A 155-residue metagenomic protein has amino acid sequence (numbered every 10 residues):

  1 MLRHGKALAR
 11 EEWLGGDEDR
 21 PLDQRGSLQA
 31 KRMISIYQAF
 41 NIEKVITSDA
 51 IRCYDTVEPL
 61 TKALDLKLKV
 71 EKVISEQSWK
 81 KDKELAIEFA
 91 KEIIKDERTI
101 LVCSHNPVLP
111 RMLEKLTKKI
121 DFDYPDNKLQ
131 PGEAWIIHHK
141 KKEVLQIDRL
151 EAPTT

Functional and structural regions predicted by a protein language model:
M1-K81, P110, F122-E133, E151: Active-site-proximal alpha-helix that buttresses catalytic centers in soluble enzyme cores
L68, V144-I147: Predominantly a core beta-strand signature of beta-propeller blades across repeat-based propeller domains
I87-L145: Active-site-adjacent alpha-helix immediately C-terminal to a catalytic or transition-state-stabilizing loop
D148-T155: Short, solvent-exposed aromatic-acidic interface loops
